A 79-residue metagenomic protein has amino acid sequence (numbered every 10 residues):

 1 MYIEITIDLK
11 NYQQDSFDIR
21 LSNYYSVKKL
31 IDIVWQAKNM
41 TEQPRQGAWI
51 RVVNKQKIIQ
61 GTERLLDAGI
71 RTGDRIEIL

Functional and structural regions predicted by a protein language model:
M1-I5: Short structural boundary motif marking the start of a folded domain
T6-D8, R20, W49-V53: Short, acidic/hydrophobic/Gly-rich beta-strand patch recurrent on exposed beta strands that often constitutes part
K10-K29: Short, contiguous acidic and Ser/Thr-rich linear segments
Y12-Q14, R45-L66: Short acidic beta-strand-loop surface patches of small beta-rich interaction domains
K29-G47, Q56: Short beta-strand/loop turn elements enriched in aromatics
G73-I76: Loop/turn positions that initiate beta-strands
